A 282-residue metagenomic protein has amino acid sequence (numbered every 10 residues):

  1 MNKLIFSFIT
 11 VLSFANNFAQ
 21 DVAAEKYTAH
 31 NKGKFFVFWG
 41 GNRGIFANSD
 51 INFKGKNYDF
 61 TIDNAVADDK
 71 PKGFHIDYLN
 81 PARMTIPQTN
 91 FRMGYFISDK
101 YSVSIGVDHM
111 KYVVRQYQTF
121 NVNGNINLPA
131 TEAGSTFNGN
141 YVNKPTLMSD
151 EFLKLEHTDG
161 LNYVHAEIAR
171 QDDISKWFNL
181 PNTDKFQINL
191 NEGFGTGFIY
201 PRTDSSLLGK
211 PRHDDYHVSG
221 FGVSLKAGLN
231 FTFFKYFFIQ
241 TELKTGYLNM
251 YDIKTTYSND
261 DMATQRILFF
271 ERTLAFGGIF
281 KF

Functional and structural regions predicted by a protein language model:
M1-K26, F282: Bacterial Sec-dependent N-terminal signal peptides
Q20-Y95, P201-T203, T273-K281: Short glycine/proline- and aromatic-enriched beta-strand/turn motifs that initiate or cap beta-hairpins
A24-E25, I76-L79, D150-E156, L207-Y216 (+1 more regions): Extracellular loop and loop/strand-boundary signature of outer-membrane beta-barrel proteins
T28-G33, R92-D204, F280: Gram-negative (and chloroplast) outer-membrane scaffold detector with strong preference for beta-barrel transmembrane
N31-F35, T85-T89, T158-V164, F186-I188 (+2 more regions): Residues that define the transmembrane beta-barrel architecture of outer-membrane proteins
S49-G55, Q116-V122, L180-P181, P201-P211 (+1 more regions): Outer-membrane beta-barrel translocator domains and adjoining extracellular loop/strand segments of Gram-negative
N52, Y58, G228, T232-F282: Predominantly the C-terminal beta-signal and adjacent terminal strand-loop region of outer-membrane beta-barrel
V66-F74, Y141-D150, T203-K210, K254-S258: Flexible, solvent-exposed coil segments and beta strand-coil junctions, predominantly the extracellular/periplasmic
